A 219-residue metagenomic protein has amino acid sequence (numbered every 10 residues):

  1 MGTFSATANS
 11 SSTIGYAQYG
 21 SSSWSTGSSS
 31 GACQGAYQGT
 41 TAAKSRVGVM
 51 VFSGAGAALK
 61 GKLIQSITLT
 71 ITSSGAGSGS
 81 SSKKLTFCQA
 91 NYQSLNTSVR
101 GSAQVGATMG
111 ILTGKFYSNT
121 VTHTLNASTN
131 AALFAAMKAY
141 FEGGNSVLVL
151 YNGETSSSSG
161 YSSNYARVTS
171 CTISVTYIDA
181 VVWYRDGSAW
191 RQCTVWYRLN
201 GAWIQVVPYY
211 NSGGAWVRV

Functional and structural regions predicted by a protein language model:
M1-G56, Q89, Q93, N152-T155 (+2 more regions): Flexible, small-residue-rich N-terminal segments that precede or flank a structured functional core
S30-Q34, A103-Y177: Cysteine-clustered segments with highest specificity for TGF-beta superfamily mature ligands
A43, A55-S66, K138-F141: Extracellular/lumenal carbohydrate-interaction signature centered on repeated Trp-anchored short motifs
A43, G77-G79, L95-N96, A132 (+4 more regions): Short, surface-exposed beta-strand/loop "edge" segments at domain boundaries and coil↔beta transitions
F52, K62-A76: A short beta-strand element within beta-rich, extracytoplasmic domains of secreted/secretory-pathway proteins
A76-Q93: Beta-strand acidic-aromatic groove motif in beta-rich domains, primarily in extracellular
Y177-V219: Intrinsically disordered, compositionally biased repeat/linker segments
